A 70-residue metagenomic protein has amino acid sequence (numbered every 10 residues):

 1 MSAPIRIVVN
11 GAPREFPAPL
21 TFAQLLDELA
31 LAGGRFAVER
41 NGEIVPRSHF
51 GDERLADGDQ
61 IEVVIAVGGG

Functional and structural regions predicted by a protein language model:
M1-G69: Ubiquitin-like/PB1-type beta-grasp interaction modules and other compact soluble beta-rich domains
